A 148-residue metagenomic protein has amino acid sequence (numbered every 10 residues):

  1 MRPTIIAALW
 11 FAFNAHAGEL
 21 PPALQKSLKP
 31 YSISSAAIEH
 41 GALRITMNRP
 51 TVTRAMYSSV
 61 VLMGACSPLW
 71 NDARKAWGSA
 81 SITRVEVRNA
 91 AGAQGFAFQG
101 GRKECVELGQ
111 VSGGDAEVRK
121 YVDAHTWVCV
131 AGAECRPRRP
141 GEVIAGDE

Functional and structural regions predicted by a protein language model:
M1-W10: Sec-dependent signal peptide recognition, specifically the positively charged N-region followed immediately by
P3, P22, K29-Y31, N71: Residue-level detector of functional hotspots within protein domains
A12-N14: N-terminal signal peptide c-region/cleavage motif recognized by signal peptidases
A17-Q25: Cleaved targeting-peptide boundary
Q25-T53, K75-E148: Polar/charged, Gly/Pro-rich intrinsically disordered segments
M56-W77: Short, non-transmembrane amphipathic alpha-helical segments
